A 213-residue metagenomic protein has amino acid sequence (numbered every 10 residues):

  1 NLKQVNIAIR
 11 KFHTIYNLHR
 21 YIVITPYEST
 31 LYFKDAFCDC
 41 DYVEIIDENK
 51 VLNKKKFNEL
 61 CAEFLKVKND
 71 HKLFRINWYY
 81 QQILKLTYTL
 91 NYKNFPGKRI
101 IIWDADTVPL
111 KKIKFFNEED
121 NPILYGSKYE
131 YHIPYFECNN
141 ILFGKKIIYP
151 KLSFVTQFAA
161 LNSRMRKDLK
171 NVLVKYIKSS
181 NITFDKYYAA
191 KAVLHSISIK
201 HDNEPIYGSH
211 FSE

Functional and structural regions predicted by a protein language model:
N1, N77-Q81, E213: Phosphate/oxyanion-binding active-site loops and adjacent basic polyanion-contact surfaces
N1-L2, Y27-T30, K50-N53, A105-L110 (+2 more regions): Short, solvent-exposed loop/turn segments at secondary-structure junctions
L2-T14: Short, well-formed alpha-helical segments that are part of the catalytic scaffolds of diverse glycosyltransferases
L18-S29, I45-V51: Short beta-strand/loop segment that forms part of the nucleotide-sugar
F33-N91: Active-site-proximal specificity loops/subdomain of glycosyltransferases
L84-G126: GT-A fold catalytic core of metal-dependent nucleotide-sugar glycosyltransferases, centered on the diacidic
K112-E204: Conserved catalytic core of nucleotide-sugar-dependent glycosyltransferases
P205-E213: P-loop NTPase catalytic cores that bind/hydrolyze ATP
